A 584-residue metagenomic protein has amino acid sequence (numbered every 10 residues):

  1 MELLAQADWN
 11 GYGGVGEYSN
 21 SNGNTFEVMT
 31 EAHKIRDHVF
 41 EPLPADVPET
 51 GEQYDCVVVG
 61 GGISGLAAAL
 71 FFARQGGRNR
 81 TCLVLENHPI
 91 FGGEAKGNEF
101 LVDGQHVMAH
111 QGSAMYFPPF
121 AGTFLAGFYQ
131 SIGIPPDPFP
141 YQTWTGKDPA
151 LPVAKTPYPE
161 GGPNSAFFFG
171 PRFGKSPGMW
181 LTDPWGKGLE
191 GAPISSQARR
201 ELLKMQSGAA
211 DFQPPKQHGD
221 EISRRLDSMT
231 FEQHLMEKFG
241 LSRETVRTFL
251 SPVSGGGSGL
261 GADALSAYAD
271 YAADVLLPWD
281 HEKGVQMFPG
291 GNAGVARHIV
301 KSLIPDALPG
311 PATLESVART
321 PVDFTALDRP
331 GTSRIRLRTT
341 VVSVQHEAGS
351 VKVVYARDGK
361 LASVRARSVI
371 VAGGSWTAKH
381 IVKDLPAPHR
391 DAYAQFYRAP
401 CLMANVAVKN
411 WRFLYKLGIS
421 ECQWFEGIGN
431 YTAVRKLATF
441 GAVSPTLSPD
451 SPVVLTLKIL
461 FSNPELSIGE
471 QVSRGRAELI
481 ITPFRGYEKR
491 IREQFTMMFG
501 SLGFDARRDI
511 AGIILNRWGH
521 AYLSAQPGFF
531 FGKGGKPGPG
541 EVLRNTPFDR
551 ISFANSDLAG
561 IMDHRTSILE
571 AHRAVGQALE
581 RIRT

Functional and structural regions predicted by a protein language model:
L4-A45, E99, G161-N164, A356 (+2 more regions): Conserved flavin/dinucleotide-binding core of flavoenzymes
G51-V84: N-terminal Rossmann-like FAD-binding beta1-loop-alpha1 element of flavoenzymes
A73-L101: Glycine-rich FAD pyrophosphate-binding loop
A95-T145: Glycine-rich FAD cofactor-binding loop and adjacent beta-loop-alpha segment at the N-terminus of flavoprotein
G97, Y129, I299, V354 (+2 more regions): Glycine-rich loop(s) and the adjacent beta-strand/alpha-helix scaffold that form part
S131, P135-A269: Rossmann-like flavin
S207-T339, G534: Active-site/ligand-binding neighborhood in enzyme catalytic cores
P321-V364: Conserved beta-strand-loop-beta-strand element in the redox core of flavoprotein oxidoreductases
